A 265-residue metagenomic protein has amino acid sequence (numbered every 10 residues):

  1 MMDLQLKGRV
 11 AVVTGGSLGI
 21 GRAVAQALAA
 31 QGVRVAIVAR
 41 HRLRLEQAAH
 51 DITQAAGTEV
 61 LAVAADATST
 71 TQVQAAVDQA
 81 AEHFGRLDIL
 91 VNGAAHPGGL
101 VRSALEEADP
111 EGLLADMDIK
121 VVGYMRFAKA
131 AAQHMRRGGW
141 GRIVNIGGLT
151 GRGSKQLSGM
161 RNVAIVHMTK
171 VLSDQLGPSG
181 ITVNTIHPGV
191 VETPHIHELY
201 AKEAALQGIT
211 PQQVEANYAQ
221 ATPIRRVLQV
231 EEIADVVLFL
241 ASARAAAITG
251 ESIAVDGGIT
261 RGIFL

Functional and structural regions predicted by a protein language model:
M2-L4, G19-I20, P97, R102 (+3 more regions): Short C-terminal tail/terminal secondary-structure segment of NAD(P)H-dependent dehydrogenase/reductase domains
V10, S17-L18: Conserved glycine-rich cofactor-binding loop
Q74, H96-L114, R137, L157: Conserved mid-core segment of classical short-chain dehydrogenase/reductases
R86, G177, T182, I248-G250: Short, small/polar-rich loop/turn modules that mediate ligand/substrate recognition or access, typified
H96-P97, P110, R142-P178, V190-V191: Catalytic loop of short-chain dehydrogenase/reductase
E106-M125, W140, V144, I165: Catalytic Tyr-X3-Lys loop
M125-A128, W140, I224-V255, T260: C-terminal substrate-recognition "lid" of short-chain dehydrogenase/reductases
Q133, D174-P178, A246: Alpha-helical segment proximal to the catalytic Tyr-Lys
